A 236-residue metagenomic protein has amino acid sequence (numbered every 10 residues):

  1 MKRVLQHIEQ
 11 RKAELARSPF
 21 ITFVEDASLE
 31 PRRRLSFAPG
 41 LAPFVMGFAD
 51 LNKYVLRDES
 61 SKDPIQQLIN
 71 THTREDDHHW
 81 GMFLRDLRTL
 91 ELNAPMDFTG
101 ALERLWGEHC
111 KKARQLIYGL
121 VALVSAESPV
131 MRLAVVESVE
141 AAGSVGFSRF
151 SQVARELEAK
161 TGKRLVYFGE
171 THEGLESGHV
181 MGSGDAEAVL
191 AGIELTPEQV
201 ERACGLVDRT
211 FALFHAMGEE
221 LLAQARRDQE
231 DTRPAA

Functional and structural regions predicted by a protein language model:
M1-A236: Non-heme di-metal
